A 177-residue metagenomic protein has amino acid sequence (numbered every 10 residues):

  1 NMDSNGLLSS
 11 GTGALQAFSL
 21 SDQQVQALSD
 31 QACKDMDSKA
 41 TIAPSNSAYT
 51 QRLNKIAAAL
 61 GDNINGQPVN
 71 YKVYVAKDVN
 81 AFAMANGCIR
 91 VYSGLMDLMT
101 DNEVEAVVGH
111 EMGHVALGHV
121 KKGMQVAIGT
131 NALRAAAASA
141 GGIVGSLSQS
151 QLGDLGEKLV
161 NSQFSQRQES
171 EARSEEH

Functional and structural regions predicted by a protein language model:
N1-E175: A Zn2+-metalloprotease active-site environment signal
